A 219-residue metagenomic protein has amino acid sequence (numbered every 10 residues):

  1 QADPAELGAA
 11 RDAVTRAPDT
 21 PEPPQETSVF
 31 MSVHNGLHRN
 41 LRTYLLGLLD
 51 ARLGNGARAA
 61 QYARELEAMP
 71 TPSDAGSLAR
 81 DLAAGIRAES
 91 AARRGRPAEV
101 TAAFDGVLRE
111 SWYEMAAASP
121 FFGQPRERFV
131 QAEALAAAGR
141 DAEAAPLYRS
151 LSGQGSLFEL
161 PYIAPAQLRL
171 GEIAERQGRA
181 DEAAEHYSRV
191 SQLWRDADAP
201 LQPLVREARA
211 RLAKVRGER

Functional and structural regions predicted by a protein language model:
Q1-P4, L53, R94, A138 (+1 more regions): Structural motif corresponding to the intra-repeat A-B loop/turn of tetratricopeptide repeats
P4-L7, G56, P97, D141 (+1 more regions): TPR-repeat structural position
D12-S28, R64-P72, D105-A116, P146-S156 (+1 more regions): Amphipathic alpha-helical segments of tetratricopeptide repeats
T15, R149, E175, A180-A199: TPR/TPR-like (Sel1-like) alpha-helical repeat modules
H34-N35, T71-A75, M115, S119 (+2 more regions): Structural signature of alpha-solenoid helical repeat scaffolds
H38-L41, L45, L49, A79-L82 (+8 more regions): "A position-specific structural signal for the A-helix of alpha-solenoid helical repeats
